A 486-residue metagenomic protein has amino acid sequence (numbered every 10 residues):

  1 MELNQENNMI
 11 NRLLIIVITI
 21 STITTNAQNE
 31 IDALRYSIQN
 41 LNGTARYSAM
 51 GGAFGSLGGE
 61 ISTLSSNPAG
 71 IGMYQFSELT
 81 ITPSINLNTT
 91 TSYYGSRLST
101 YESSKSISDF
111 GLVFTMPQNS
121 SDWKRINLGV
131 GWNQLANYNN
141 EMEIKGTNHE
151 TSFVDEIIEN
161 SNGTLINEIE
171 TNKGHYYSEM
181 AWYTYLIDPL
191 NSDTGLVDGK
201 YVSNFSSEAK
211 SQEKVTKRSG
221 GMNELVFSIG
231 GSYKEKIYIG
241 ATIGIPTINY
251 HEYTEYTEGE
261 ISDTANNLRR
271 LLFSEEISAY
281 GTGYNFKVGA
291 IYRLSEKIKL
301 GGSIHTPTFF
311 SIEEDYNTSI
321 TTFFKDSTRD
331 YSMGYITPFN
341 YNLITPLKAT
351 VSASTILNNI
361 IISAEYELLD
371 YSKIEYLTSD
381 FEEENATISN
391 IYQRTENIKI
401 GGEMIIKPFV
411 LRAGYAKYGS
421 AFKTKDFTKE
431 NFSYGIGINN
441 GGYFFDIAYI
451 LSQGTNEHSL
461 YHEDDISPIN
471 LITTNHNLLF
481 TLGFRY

Functional and structural regions predicted by a protein language model:
M1-A33: Bacterial Sec-dependent N-terminal signal peptides
V17-T25, A69, P83, I436: Residue-level signal for alpha-helical transmembrane segments in multi-pass membrane proteins
S21-T22, S77, F409: Alpha-helical transmembrane segments and their juxtamembrane interfaces
Q28-N42, Y47, T115-Y486: Outer-membrane beta-barrel porins/channels
A45, L57-S66, G72-H149, N223: Outer-membrane beta-barrel translocator/receptor signature
S66-N67, V288: A generic local structural motif
